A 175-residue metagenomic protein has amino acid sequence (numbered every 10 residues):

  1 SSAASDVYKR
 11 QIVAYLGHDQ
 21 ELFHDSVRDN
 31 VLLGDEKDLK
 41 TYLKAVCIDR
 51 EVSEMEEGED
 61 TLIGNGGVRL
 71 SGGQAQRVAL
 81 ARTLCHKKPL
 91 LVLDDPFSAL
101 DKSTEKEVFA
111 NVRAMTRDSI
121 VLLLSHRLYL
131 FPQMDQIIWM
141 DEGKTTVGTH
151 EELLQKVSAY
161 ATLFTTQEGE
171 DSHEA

Functional and structural regions predicted by a protein language model:
S1-Y8: Short, small-residue-biased leader/transition segments that mark boundaries at the very start of proteins
Q20-L62, K87, S103-T104, A159-T162: Conserved "ABC signature" C-loop
D49-V78, K87, L93-P96, L100-S103 (+2 more regions): ABC-fold ATPase nucleotide-binding domain signature/coupling loops
G58, A110, A114, R127 (+1 more regions): C-terminal portion of ABC ATPase nucleotide-binding domains
L80, L124: Hydrophobic anchor residue at the start of the ABC signature
K88-P89, S119: A residue-level structural signal marking coil residues immediately N-terminal to beta-strands within the ABC ATPase
D101-N111: Conserved D-loop/post-Walker B switch-helix segment of ABC ATPase nucleotide-binding domains
